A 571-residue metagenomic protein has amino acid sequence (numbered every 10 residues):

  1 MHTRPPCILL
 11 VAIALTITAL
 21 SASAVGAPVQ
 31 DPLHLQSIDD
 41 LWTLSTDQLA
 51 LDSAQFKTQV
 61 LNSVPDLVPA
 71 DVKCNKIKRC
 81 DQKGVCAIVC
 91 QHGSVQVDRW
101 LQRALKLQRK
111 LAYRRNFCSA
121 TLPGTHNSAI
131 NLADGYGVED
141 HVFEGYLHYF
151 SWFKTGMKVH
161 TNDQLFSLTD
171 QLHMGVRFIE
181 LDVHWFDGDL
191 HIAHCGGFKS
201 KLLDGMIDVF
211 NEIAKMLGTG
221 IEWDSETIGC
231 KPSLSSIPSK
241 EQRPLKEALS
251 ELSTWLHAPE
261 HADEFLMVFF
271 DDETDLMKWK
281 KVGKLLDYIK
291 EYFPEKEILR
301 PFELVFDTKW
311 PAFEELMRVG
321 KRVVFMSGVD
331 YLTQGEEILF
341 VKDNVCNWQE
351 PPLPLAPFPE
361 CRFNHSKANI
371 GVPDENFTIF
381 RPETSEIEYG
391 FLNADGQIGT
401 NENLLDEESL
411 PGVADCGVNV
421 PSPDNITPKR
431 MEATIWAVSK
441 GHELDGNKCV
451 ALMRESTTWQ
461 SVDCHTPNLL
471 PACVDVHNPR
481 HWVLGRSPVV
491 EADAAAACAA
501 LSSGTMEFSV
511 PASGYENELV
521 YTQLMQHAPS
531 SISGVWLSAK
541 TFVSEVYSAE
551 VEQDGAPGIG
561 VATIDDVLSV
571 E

Functional and structural regions predicted by a protein language model:
T3, L105-L107, K309-A312, S456-Q460 (+1 more regions): Eukaryotic intrinsically disordered and solvent-exposed regulatory patches
P6-G26: Cleavable N-terminal signal peptides of Sec/SRP-targeted secreted and luminal proteins
G26-F178, W185-F269, E273-L276, K280-K284 (+6 more regions): Long, acidic (Asp/Glu-rich), low-complexity accessory segments flanking structured domains
Q55, E247, E251, K284 (+4 more regions): Acidic, Ser/Thr-rich intrinsically disordered and amphipathic helical segments
H173, H257-A258, K290, P294 (+2 more regions): Sec-exported extracytoplasmic/periplasmic mature domains
F293-F302, V323: Charged/polar low-complexity intrinsically disordered regions
V305: SF2 helicase/translocase NTPase motor core, specifically the RecA-like lobe 1 inter-motif segment between Walker
V319, V329-E571: Extracellular, disulfide-bonded carbohydrate-recognition/adhesion ectodomains, dominated by C-type lectin-like domains
